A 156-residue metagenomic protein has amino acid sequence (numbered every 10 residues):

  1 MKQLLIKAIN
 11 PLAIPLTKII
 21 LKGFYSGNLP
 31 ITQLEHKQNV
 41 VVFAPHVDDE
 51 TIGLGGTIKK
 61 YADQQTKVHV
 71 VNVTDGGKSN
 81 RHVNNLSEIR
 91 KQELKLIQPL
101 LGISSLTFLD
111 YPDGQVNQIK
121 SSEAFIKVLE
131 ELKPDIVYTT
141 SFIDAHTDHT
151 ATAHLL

Functional and structural regions predicted by a protein language model:
K2-L132: Active-site rim/loop-helix segments in enzyme catalytic domains that contact anionic ligands
K127-L156: Active-site adenylate/phosphate-handling loop in enzymes that bind or generate adenylated species
